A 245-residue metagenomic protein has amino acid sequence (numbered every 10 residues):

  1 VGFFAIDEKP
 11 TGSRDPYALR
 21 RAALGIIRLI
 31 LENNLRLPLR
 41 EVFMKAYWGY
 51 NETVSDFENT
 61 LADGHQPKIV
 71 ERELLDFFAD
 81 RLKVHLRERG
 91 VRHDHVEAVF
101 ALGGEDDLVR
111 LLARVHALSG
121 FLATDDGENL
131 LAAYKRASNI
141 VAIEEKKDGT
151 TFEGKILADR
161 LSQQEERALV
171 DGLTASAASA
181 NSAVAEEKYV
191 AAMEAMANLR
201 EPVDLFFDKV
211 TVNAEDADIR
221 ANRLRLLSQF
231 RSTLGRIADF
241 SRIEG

Functional and structural regions predicted by a protein language model:
V1-G245: Amphipathic alpha-helical "coupling" segments that flank catalytic cores
